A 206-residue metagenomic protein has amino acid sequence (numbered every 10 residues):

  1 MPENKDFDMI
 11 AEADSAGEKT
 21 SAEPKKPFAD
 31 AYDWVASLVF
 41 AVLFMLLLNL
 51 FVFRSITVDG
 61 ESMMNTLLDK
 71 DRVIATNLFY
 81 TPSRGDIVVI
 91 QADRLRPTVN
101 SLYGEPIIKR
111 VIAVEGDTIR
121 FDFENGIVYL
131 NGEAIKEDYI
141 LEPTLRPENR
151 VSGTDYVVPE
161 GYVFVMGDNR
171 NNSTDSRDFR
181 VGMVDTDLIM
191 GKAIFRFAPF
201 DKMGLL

Functional and structural regions predicted by a protein language model:
P2-D30, F51, N65-L206: Soluble "head" domains of membrane/secretory-pathway proteins
D33-F51: Hydrophobic membrane-insertion alpha-helices, especially the h-region of bacterial N-terminal signal peptides
L47-M63: Aromatic-capped interface at the extracytoplasmic side of an N-terminal signal-anchor transmembrane helix
